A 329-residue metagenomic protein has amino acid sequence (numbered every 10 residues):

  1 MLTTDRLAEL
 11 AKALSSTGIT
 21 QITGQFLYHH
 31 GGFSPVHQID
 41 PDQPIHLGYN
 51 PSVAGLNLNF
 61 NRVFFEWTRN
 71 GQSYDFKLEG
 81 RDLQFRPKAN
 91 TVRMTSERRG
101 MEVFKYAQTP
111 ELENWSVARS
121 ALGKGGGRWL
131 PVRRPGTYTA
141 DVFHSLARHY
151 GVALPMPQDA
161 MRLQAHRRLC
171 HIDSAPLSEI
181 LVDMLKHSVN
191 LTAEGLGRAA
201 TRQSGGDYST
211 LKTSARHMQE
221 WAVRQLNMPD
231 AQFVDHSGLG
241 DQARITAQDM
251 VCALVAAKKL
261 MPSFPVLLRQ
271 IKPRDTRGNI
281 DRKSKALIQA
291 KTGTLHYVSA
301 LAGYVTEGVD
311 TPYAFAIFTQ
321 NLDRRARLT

Functional and structural regions predicted by a protein language model:
M1-N57, N61, A200-D249: Mid-domain, small-residue-enriched loop/turn segments at the edges of structured enzyme/sensor domains
E9, Q21-T23, P51-V53, F60 (+10 more regions): Extracytoplasmic
I19, L27-Q84, Q242-S284: A conserved catalytic-loop motif detector
I19-T20, G48-N50, Q108-P110, S174-L177 (+2 more regions): Extracellular/periplasmic catalytic domains that process cell-envelope and extracellular macromolecules
R86-T109, A140, R167-D173, I280-V309 (+1 more regions): Short, Gly/Ser/Thr-enriched beta-strand-loop segments that form substrate-interacting elements of hydrolase/peptidase
V92-F264: A small/polar active-site loop signature that marks catalytic segments
H217, M228-T329: C-terminal soluble interaction/assembly domains
